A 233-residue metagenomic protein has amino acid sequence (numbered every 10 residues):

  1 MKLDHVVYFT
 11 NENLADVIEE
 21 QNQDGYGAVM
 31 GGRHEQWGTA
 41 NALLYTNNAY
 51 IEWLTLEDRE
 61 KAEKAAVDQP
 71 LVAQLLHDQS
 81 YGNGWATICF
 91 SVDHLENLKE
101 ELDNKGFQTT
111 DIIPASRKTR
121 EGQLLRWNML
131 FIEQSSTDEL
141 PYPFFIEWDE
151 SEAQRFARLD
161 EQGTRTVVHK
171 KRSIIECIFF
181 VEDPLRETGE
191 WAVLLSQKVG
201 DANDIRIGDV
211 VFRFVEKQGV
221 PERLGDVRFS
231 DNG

Functional and structural regions predicted by a protein language model:
M1-L3, Y8-G27, T39, T46-G233: Glyoxalase I/VOC metalloenzyme domain signal
G27-E35: Conserved catalytic-core motifs of GNAT/GCN5-like acyltransferases
